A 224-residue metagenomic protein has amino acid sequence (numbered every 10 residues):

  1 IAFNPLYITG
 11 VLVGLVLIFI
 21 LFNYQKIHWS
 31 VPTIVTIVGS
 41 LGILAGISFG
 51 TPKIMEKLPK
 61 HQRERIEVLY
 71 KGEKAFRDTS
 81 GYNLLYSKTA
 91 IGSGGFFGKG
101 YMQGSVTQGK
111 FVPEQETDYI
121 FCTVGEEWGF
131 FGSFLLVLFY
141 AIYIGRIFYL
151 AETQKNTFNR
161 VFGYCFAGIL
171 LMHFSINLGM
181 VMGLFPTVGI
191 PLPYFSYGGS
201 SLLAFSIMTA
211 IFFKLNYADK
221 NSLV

Functional and structural regions predicted by a protein language model:
I1-F130, T157-N159: Hydrophobic, glycine- and aromatic-enriched re-entrant/interface helices and adjoining loop segments
L17-H28, I142-A151, F212-Y217: Structural signal for the C-terminal ends of transmembrane alpha-helices and the immediately following loop
A45, F49, H61, F139-R146 (+3 more regions): Transmembrane alpha-helix boundary/anchor motif
I54, E116-I120, I144-E152, N177-L184 (+1 more regions): Transmembrane helix-loop junctions in multi-pass membrane proteins
E127-I144: Hydrophobic alpha-helical transmembrane segments
F134-L135, F162-G163, L203: Hydrophobic alpha-helical transmembrane segments
F148-G189, F195: Loop-to-helix entry and N-terminal half of a specific, functionally important transmembrane alpha helix in multi-pass
N177-V224: A juxtamembrane structural motif centered on a specific transmembrane helix
